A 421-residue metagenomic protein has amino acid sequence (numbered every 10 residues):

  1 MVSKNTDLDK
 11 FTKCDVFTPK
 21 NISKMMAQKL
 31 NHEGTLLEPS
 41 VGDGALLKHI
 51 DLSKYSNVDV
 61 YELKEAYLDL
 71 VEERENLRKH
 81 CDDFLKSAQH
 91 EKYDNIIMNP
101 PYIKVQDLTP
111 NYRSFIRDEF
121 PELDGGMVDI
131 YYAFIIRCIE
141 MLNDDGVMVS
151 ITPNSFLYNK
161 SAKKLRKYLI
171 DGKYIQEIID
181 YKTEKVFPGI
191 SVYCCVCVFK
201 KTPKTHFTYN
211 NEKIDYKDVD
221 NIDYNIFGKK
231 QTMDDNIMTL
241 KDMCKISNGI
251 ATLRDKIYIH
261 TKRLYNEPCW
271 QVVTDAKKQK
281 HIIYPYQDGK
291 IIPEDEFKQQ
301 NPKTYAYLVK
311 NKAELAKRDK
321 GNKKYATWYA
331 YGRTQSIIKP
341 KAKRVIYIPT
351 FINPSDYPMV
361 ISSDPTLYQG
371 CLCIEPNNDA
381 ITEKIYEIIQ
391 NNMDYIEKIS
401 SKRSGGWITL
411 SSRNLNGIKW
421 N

Functional and structural regions predicted by a protein language model:
V2-L30, G34, S40-Y55, Y61-V71 (+2 more regions): Signature of N6-adenine DNA methyltransferases within the class I
D7-T12, F120-P121, L367-E375, N416: Glycine- and acidic
D15, N154, Y158, P293-Q300 (+1 more regions): Generic alpha-helical structural element
H90, V196, V345, C371-L372: Residues embedded in well-ordered beta-strands
K185-P188, Y193-Y347, I352-P354, D379-N421: C-terminal substrate-recognition regions of SAM-dependent nucleic acid methyltransferases
N353-Y386: A short beta-sheet element
